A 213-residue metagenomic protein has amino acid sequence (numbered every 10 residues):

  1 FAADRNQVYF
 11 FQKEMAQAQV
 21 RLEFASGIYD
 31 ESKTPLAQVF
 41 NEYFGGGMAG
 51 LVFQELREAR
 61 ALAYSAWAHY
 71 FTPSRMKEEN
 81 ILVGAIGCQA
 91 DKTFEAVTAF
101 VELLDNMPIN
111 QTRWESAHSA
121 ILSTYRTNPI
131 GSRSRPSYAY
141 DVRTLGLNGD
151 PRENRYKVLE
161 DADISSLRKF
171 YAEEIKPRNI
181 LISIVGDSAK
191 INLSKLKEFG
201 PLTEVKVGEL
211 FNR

Functional and structural regions predicted by a protein language model:
F1-L51, A85, F211-R213: His/Glu-based metal-binding/catalytic segments typifying zinc-dependent metallopeptidases
Q17-I28, A37, F53-N106, T112-K169 (+1 more regions): M16 family metallopeptidases and their MPP-like homologs
E31-S32, K92-A96, A189-S194: Short, conserved charged micro-motifs
Y43, Y70, K190: Structured C-terminal helix/loop/strand segments within mature extracytoplasmic catalytic/sensor domains
E102-I109, K197-G208: A common structural junction motif
S119, K206-R213: Short, gly/Ser/Thr-rich active-site loops of penicillin-recognizing serine hydrolases
G186-K190, F211: A short, acidic, flexible beta-alpha connecting loop/helix-capping segment that sits on the rim of active
